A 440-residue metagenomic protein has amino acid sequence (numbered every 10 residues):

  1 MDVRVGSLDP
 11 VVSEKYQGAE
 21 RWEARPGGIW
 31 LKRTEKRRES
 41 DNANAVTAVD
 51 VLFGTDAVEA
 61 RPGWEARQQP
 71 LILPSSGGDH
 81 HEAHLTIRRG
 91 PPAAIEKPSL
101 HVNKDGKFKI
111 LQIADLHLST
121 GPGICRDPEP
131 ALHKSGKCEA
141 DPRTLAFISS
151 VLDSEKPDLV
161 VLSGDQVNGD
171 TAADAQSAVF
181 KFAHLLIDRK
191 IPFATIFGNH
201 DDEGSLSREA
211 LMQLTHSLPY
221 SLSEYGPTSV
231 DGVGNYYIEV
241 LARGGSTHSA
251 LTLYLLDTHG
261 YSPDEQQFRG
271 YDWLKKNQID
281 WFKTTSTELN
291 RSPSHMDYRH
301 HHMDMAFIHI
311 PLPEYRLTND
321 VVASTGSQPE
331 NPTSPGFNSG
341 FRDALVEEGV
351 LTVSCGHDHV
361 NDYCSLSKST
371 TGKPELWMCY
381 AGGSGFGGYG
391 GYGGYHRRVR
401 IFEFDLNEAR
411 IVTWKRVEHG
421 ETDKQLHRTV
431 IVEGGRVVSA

Functional and structural regions predicted by a protein language model:
P10-A19, A24-G78, E82, V240 (+2 more regions): Binuclear metal-dependent phosphoesterase catalytic core
E59-A178: N-terminal active-site segment of His-dependent metallophosphoesterases
P70-V102, K181-P293, Y298, V399-I401: Extended active-site neighborhood of metal-dependent phosphoesterases/phosphodiesterases
K107-T120, A250-P263, F307, L376-G383: Active-site-proximal beta-strand elements of phosphoester/diester hydrolases
D115, I148, V160, D165 (+8 more regions): Divalent metal-coordination and catalytic microenvironments
H117-P122, N168-T171, T195-L206, Y261-D264 (+3 more regions): Active-site environment of divalent metal-dependent phosphoester hydrolases
E155-D158, S246, T252-L255, Q266-L366: His/acidic metal-ligating clusters that form di-metal
G164-H184, D202-L218, L317-D320, Y363-K373: Metal-dependent catalytic neighborhoods of phosphoester/phosphodiester hydrolases
